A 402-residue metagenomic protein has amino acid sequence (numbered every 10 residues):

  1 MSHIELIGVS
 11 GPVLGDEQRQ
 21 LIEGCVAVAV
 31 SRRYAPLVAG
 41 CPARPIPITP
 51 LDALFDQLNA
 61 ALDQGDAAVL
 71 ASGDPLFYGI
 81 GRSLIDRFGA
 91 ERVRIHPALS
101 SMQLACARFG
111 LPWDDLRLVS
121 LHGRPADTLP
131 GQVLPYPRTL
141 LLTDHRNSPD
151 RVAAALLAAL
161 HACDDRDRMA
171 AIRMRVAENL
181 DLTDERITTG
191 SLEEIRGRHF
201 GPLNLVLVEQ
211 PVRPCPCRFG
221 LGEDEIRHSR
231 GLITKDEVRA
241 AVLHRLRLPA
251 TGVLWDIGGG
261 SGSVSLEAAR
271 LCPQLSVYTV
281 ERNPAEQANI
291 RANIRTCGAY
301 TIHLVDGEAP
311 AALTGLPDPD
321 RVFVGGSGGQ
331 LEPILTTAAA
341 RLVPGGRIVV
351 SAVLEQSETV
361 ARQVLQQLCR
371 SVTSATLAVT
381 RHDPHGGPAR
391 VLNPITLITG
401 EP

Functional and structural regions predicted by a protein language model:
M1-E5, V9-G11, D16-E17, A53 (+2 more regions): A contiguous loop/helix-start segment that scaffolds small-molecule binding in enzyme catalytic cores
M1-L99, Q103-L104, A126, Q274-V277 (+2 more regions): Class I S-adenosyl-L-methionine
S101-P137, D144: Short, glycine-/small-residue-rich phosphate/pyrophosphate-handling segment
T251-G260: Conserved class I S-adenosyl-L-methionine
G252, L275, G346: Glycine-centered, small-residue-biased loops immediately flanking beta-strands in adenine/cofactor-binding cores
S261-P273: Conserved SAM-binding loop of SAM-dependent methyltransferases across substrates and taxa, primarily the Class I
I290-R291: Conserved SAM-binding loop
A339-T396: C-terminal substrate-binding/active-site "lid" region of AdoMet-derived donor-dependent transferases
